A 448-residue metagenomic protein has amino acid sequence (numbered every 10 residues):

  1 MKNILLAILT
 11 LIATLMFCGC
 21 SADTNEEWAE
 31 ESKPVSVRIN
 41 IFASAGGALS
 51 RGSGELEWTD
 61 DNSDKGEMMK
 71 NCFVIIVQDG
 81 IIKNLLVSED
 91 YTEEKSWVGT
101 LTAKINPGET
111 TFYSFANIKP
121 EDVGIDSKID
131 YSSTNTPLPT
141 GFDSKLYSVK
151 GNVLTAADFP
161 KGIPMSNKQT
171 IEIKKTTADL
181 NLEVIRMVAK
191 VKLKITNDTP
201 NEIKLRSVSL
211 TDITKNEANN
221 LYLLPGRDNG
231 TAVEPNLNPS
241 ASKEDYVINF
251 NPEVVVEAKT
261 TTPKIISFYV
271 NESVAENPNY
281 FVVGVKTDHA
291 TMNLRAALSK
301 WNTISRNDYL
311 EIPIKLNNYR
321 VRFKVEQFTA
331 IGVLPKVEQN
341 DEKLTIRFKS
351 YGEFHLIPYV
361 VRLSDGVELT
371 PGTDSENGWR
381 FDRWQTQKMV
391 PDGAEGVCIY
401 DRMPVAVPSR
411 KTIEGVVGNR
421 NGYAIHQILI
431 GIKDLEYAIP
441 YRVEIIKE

Functional and structural regions predicted by a protein language model:
M1-I8: Bacterial N-terminal signal peptides that target proteins for export
M16-G19: C-terminal motif of bacterial Sec signal peptides marking the signal peptidase cleavage site
S21-E27: Bacterial lipoprotein signal-peptidase II cleavage site
V35-P200, P408, T412-I413, G418-E448: Short, low-hydrophobicity acidic/polar segments
S44, T196-P200, Y351, V361-G366: Short solvent-exposed strand-capping/beta-turn motif centered on an Asx-Ser/Thr pair
W58-S133, K194, T199-R306, I346-S350 (+2 more regions): Tryptophan-paired
L182-V184, F328-Y359: Beta-sheet-dominated interaction scaffolds and their linkers
L356-R410: Surface-exposed binding patches on compact interaction domains or structured appendages
